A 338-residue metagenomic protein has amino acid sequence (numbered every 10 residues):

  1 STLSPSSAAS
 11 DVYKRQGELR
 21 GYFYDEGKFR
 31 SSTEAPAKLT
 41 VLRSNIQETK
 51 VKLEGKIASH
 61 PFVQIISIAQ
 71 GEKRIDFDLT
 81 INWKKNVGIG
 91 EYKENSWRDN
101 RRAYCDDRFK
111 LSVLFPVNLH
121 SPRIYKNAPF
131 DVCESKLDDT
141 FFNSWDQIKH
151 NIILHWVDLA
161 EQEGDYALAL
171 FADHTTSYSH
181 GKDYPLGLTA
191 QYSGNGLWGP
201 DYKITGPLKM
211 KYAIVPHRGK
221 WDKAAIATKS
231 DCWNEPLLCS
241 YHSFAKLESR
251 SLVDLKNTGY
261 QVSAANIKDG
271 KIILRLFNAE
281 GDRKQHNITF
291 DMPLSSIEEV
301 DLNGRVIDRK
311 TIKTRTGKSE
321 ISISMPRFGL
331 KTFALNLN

Functional and structural regions predicted by a protein language model:
S1, S7-N338: C-terminal (or distal) subdomains of carbohydrate-active enzymes
